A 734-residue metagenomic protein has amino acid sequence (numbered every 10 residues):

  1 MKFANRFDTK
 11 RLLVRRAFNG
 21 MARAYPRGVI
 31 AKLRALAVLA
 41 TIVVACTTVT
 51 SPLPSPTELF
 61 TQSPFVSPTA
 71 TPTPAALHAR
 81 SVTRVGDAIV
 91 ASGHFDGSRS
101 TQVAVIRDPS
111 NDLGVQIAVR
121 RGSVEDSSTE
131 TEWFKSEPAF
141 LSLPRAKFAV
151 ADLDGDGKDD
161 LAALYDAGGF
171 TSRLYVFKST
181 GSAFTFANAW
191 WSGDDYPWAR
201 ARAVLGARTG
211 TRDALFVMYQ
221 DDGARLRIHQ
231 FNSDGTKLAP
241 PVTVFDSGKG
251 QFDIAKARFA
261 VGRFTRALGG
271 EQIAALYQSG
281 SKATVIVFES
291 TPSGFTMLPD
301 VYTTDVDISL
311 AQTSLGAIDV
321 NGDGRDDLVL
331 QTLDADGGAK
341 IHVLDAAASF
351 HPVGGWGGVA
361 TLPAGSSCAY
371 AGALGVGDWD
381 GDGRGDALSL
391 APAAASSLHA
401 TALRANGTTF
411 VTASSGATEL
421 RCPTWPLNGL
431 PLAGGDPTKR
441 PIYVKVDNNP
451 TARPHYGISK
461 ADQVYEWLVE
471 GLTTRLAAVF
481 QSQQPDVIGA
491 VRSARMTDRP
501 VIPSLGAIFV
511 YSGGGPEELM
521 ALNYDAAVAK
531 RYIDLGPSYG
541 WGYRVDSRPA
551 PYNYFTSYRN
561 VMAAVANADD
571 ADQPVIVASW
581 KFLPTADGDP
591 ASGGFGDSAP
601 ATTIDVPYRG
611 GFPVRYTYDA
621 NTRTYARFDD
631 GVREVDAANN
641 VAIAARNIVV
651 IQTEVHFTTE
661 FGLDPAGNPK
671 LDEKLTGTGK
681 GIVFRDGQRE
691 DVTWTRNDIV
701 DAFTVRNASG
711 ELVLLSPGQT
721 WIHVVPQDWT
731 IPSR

Functional and structural regions predicted by a protein language model:
L12-L36: Bacterial N-terminal signal peptides that target proteins for export
L36-A45: Bacterial N-terminal signal peptides
C46, T50-A75, L420: Ser/Thr-rich, Proline-interspersed low-complexity disordered segments
P72-A79, R107-D108, D112-E137, T171-S192 (+4 more regions): Beta-propeller blade repeat segments, especially FG-GAP/WD-type strand-to-loop junctions in 6- to 7-bladed propeller
V85-D96, Q102-I106, P144-L153, A199-T209 (+4 more regions): Beta-propeller blade termini
V90, V103-A104, F148, L161-A163 (+11 more regions): Hydrophobic strand positions within the blades of repeat-based beta-sheet folds
G97-R107, Q116, G155-Y165, T209-Y219 (+3 more regions): Acidic/hydrophobic-patterned starts of short beta strands in beta-sheet-rich repeat architectures
L420-Y465, E470-R734: A surface/extracellular/periplasmic glyco- and lipid-processing/surface-interacting theme
